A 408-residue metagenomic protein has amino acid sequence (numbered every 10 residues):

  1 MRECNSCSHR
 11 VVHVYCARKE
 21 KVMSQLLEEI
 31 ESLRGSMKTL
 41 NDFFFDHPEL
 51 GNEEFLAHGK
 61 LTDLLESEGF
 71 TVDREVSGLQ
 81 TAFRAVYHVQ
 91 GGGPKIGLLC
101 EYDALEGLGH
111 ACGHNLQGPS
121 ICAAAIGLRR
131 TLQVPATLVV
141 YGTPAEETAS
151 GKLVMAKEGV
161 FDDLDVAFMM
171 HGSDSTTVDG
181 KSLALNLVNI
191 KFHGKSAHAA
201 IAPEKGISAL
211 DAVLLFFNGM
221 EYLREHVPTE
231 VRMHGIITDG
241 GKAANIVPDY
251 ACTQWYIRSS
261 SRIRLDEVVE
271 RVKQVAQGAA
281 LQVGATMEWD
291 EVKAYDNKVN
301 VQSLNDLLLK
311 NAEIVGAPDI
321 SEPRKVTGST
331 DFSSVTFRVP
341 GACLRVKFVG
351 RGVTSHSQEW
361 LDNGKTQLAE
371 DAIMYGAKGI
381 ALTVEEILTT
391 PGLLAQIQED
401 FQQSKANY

Functional and structural regions predicted by a protein language model:
N5-V22: Short, Lys/Arg-enriched N-terminal segments with co-localized hydrophobic residues within the first ~10-30 amino acids
E20-P135: Acidic/His- and Gly-rich active-site-bordering loop/insert found across diverse amide/peptide-bond hydrolases
F44, L98, H114, V140 (+7 more regions): Divalent metal-coordination and catalytic microenvironments
L61, S120-L128, G151, A212-M220 (+1 more regions): Buried hydrophobic packing segments
V72-D73, G93-P94, A125-Y141, M220-V231 (+1 more regions): Phosphate-handling active-site elements
T81-H88, D103-A111, N115-P119, V134-Y250 (+3 more regions): Histidine/acidic-residue-rich, glycine-tolerant segments that coordinate divalent metal ions
G97-L99, H193, C343-V349: Non-cysteine beta-strand/loop elements that form the S-adenosyl-L-methionine
L214-Y408: Metal-dependent amide/peptide-bond hydrolase catalytic core, centered on the "pita-bread" metallohydrolase fold
